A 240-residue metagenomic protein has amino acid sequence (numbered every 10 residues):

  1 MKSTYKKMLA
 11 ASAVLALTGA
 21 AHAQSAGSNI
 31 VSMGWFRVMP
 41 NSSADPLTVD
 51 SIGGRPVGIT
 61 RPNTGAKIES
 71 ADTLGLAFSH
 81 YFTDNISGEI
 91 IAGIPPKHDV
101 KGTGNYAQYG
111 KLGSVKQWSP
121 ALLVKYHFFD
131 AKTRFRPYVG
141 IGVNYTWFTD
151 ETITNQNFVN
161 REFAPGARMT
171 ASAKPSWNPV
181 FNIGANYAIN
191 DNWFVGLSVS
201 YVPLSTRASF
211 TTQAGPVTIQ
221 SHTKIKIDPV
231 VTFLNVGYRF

Functional and structural regions predicted by a protein language model:
M1-G27: Cleavable N-terminal export/targeting peptides
H22-A44, T64-E69, T73-A77, K125: Secretion/assembly modules of Gram-negative surface proteins
A26, T83, F129-T133, A188-N190: Outer-membrane beta-barrel channels and translocator barrels
N29, N85-G88, K132, W193-V195: Repeated loop/turn-to-beta-strand initiation elements of outer-membrane beta-barrel proteins
S32, R37, K226-F240: Outer-membrane beta-barrel "beta-signal"
M33, L76-H80, L122-Y126, I141-Y145 (+3 more regions): Residues on the lipid-exposed face of transmembrane beta-strands in outer-membrane beta-barrel proteins
M39-S70, G93-P120, Y145-S176, L204-V231: Extracellular/periplasm-exposed beta-strand and loop segments of Gram-negative cell-envelope proteins, dominated by
A66-G93, L123-K125, N178, F233 (+1 more regions): Outer-membrane beta-barrel transmembrane strands
